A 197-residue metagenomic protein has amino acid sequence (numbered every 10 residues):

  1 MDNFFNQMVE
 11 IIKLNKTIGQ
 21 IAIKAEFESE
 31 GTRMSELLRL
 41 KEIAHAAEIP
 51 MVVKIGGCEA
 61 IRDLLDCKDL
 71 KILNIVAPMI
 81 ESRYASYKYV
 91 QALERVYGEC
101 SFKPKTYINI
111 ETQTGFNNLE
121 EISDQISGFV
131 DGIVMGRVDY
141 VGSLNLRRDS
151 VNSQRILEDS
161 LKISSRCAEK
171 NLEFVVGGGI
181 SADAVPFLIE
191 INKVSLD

Functional and structural regions predicted by a protein language model:
M1-D197: Expand to "…catalyze enediolate/carbanion chemistry for C-C bond making/breaking, isomerization, decarboxylation
